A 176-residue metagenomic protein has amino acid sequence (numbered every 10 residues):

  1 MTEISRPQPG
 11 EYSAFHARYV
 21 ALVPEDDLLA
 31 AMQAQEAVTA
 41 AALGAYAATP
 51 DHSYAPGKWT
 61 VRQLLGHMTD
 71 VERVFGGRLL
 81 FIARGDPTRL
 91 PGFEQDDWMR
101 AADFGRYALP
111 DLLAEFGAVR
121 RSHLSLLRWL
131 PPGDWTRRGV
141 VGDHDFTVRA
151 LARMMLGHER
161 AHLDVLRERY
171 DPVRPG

Functional and structural regions predicted by a protein language model:
M1-R18, P50-Q95, R121-L124, P132 (+1 more regions): Short, contiguous alpha-helical
A14-A30: Short, charged, low-complexity loops and linkers
A21-P24, D97-L112, V141-L151: Acidic/His metal-coordination segments adjacent to aromatic residues that form catalytic metal sites in metalloenzymes
P24, Q35-A40, E72, E159: A general secondary-structure boundary signal
E25-D26, A41-K58: Generic structural signal for short, solvent-exposed loop/turn connectors between secondary structure elements
E25-Q33, K58, R62-L65, L109-L113 (+1 more regions): Amphipathic, non-membrane alpha-helical segments in soluble helical-bundle scaffolds
A30-A45, W98-T136: Acidic/histidine-rich alpha-helical segments that form the ligand environment of transition-metal centers
